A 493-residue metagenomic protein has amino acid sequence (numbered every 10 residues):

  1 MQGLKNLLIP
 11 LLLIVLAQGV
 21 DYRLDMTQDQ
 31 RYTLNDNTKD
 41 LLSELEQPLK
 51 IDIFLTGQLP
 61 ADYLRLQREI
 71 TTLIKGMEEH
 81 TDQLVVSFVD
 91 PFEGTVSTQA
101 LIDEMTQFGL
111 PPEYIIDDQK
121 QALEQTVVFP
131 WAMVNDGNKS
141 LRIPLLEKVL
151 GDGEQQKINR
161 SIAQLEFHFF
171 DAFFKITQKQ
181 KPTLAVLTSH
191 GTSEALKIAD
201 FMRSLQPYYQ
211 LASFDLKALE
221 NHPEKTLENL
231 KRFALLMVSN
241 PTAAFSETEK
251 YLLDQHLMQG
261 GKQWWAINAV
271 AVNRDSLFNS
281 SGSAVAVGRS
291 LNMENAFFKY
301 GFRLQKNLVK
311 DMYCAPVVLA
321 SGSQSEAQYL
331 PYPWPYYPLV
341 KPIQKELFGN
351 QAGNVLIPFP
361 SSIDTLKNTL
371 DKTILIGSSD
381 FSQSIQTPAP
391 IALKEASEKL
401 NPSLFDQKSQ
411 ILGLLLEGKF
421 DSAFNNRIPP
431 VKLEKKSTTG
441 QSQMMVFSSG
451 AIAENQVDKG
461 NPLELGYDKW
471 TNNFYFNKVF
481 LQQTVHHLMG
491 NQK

Functional and structural regions predicted by a protein language model:
M1-K493: Short, surface-exposed patches at the edges or C-terminal ends of soluble domains, predominantly
